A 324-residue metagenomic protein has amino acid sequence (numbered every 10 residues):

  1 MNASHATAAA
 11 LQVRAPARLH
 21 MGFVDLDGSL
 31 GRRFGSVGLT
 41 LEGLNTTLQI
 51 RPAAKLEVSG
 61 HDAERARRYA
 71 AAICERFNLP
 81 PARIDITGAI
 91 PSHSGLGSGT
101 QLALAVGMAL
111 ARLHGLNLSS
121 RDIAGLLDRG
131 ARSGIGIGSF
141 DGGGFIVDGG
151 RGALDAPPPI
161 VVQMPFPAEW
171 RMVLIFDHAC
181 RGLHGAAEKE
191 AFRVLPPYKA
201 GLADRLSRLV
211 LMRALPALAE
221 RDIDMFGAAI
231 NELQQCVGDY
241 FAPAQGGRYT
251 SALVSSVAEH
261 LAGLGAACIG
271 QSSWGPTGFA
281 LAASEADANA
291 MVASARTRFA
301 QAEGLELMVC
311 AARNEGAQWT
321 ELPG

Functional and structural regions predicted by a protein language model:
M1-R14, G22, G28-R32, S119-L264 (+1 more regions): ATP-dependent small-molecule kinase catalytic core of the GHMP/sugar-kinase superfamily and closely related
M1-S94, A111-S120, R313-E315, L322-G324: ATP-binding N-lobe of GHMP and related small-molecule kinases
P16, A89, D141, Q271-P276: Short Gly/Ser/Thr- and Asp/Glu-enriched loop/turn motifs at secondary-structure junctions
P80, A267, L305: Short acidic/polar active-site loop segments enriched in Thr and Asp
P91, G95, A105-V106, L127-G130: Glycine/small-residue-rich loop that forms an oxyanion/phosphate-binding "nest" at active or ligand-binding sites
L96-S120, S139-G150: DPxDG-like acidic metal-binding loop motif
C268-S272, V309: Short beta-strand
